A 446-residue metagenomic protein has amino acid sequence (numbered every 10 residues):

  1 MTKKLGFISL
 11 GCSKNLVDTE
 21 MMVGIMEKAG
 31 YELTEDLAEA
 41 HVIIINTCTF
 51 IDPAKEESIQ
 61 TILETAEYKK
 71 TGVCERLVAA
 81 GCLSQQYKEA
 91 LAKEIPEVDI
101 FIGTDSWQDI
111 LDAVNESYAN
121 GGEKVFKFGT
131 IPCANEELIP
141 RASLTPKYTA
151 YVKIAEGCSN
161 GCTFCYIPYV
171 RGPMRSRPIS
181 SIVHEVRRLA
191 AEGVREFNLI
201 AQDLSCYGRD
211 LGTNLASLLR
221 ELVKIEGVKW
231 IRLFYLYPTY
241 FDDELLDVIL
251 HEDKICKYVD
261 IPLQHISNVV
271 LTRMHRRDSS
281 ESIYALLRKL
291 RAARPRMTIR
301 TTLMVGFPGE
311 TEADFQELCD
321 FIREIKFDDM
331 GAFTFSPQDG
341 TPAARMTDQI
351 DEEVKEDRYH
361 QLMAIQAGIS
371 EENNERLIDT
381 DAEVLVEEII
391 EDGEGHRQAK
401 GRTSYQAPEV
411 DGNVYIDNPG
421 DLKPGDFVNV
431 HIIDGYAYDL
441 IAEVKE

Functional and structural regions predicted by a protein language model:
M1-C206, E244, V259, E281-A292 (+5 more regions): Proteins enriched for Cys/Gly/acidic motifs involved in redox and nucleic-acid/cofactor modification
T49-F50, R171, T272-D278, R345-I350: Short glycine-enriched, charge-decorated loop/helix-capping segments at active-site entrances that position
R76-G81, Q86, L91, A191-A313 (+1 more regions): Conserved SAM/AdoMet-binding glycine-rich loop
I95-P96, S117-N120, L215, I249-L250 (+2 more regions): Short, hinge-like loop/turn segments at secondary-structure boundaries
T145-Y148, C158-S159, I255, H265 (+6 more regions): Short flexible coil/turn linkers enriched for glycine and charged/polar residues that connect secondary-structure
I182, L199, L233, I261 (+6 more regions): Conserved, mostly hydrophobic/aromatic
A201, Y235, L263-H265, T301-V305 (+6 more regions): Active-site proximal loops enriched in glycine and acidic residues that flank catalytic Cys/His/Asp and coordinate
R345-E446: Terminal RNA-binding accessory module
